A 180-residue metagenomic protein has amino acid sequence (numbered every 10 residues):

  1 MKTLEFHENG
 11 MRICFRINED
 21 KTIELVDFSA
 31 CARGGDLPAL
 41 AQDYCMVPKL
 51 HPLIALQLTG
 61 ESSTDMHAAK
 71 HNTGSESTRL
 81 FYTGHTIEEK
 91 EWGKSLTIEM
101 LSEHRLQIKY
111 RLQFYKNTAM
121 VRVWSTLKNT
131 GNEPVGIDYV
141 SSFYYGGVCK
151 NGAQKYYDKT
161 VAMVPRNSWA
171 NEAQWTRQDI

Functional and structural regions predicted by a protein language model:
L4-I180: Polysaccharide-binding surfaces and accessory modules of carbohydrate-active proteins
